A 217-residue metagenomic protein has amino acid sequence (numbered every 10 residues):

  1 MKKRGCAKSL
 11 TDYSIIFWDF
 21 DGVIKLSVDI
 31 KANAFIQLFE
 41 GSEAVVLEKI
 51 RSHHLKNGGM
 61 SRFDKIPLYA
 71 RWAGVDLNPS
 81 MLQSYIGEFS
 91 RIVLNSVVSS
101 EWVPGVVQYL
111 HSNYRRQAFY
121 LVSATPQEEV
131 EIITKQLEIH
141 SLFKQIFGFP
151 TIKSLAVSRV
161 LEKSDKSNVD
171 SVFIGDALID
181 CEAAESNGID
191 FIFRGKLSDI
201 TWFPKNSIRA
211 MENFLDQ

Functional and structural regions predicted by a protein language model:
M1-Y13, Q127, E131-Q217: Asp-based, Mg2+/Mn2+-dependent phosphohydrolase catalytic module
K2-S52: Active-site neighborhood of HAD-like aspartate-dependent phosphohydrolases
G5-C6, D12, R91-L121, Q127 (+2 more regions): Short, acidic loop-to-helix structural element flanking the phosphoryl-transfer center in phosphate-processing enzymes
I24, F119, F173: Conserved SAM-binding loop
I30, S61, E101, G105 (+3 more regions): Short beta->alpha linker loops
A32, I36, G59-P67, I86 (+2 more regions): An amphipathic alpha-helix signature
G41-V46, G74-L77, E138-L142, D165-K166: Short helix-capping segments at alpha-helix termini
P67-G105: Metal-dependent phosphoesterase signature
